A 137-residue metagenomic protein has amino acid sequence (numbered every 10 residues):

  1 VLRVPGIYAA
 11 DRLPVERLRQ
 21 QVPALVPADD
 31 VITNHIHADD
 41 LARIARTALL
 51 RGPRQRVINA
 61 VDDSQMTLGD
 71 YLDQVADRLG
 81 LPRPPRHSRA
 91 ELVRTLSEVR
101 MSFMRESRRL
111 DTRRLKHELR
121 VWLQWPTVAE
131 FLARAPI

Functional and structural regions predicted by a protein language model:
V4: Active-site loop/turn elements of alpha/beta-hydrolase fold enzymes, especially the short glycine-/histidine-rich
I7-Q21, V26, D39, T47-I58 (+1 more regions): Glycine/proline-rich active-site loop of Rossmann-fold NAD(P)-dependent oxidoreductases
P14-R19, D73-V75, Q124-W125: Short, glycine/charged-enriched secondary-structure capping and boundary segments
I36, M66, L110, P126: Residue-level signal for the nucleotide or nucleotide-sugar donor/cofactor binding architecture
A42-R100: Mid/C-terminal beta-alpha module of Rossmann-like enzyme folds, strongest in SDR-family dehydrogenases/epimerases
G69-D73, V93-W122: Conserved C-terminal active-site "lid" loop/helix of NAD(P)H-dependent oxidoreductases that clamps the redox cofactor
P126-I137: Amphipathic terminal alpha-helices
